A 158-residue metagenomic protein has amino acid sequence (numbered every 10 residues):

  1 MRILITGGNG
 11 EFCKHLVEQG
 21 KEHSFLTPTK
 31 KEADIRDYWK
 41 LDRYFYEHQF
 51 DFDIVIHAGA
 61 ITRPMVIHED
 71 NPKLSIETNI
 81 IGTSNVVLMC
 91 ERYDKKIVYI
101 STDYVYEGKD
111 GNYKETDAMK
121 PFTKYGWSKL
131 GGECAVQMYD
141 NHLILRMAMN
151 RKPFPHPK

Functional and structural regions predicted by a protein language model:
M1-H23: N-terminal Rossmann NAD(P)H-binding glycine-rich loop of SDR-like oxidoreductase domains
K21-E47: Adenosine-cofactor binding site in Rossmann-like domains, unifying the SAM/SAH pocket of S-adenosylmethionine-dependent
R36, D70, L74-N85, M119 (+2 more regions): Glycine-rich NAD(P)-binding loop of the Rossmann-fold in SDR/ketoreductase-type enzymes
Y38-T78: NAD(P)H-binding glycine-rich loop region in Rossmannoid oxidoreductase-like domains and their noncatalytic homologs
I61-M65, V105, N150: Active-site beta-alpha loop architecture of Rossmann-like, nucleotide-cofactor-dependent enzymes
N85-K120: Conserved Rossmann-fold NAD(P)-dependent oxidoreductase catalytic core, especially the SDR/UDP-sugar
Y106-E107, I144-K158: Flexible, glycine-rich beta-alpha linker
K120-A148: Active-site Tyr-X1-5-Lys
